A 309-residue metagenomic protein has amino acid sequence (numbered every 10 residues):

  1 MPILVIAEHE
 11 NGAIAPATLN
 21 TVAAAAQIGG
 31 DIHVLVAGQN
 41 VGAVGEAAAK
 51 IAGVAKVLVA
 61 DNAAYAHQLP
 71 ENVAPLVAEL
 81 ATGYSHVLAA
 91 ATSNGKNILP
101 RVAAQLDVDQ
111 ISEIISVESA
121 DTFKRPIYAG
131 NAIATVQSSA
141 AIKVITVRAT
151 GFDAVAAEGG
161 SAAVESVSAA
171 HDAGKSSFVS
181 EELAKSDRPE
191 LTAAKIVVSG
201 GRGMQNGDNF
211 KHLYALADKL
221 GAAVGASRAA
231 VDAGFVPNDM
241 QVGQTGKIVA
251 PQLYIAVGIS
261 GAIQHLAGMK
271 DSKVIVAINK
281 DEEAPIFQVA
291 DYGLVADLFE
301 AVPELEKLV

Functional and structural regions predicted by a protein language model:
M1-V309: N-terminal glycine-rich FAD/FM-binding segment characteristic of electron-transfer flavoproteins
